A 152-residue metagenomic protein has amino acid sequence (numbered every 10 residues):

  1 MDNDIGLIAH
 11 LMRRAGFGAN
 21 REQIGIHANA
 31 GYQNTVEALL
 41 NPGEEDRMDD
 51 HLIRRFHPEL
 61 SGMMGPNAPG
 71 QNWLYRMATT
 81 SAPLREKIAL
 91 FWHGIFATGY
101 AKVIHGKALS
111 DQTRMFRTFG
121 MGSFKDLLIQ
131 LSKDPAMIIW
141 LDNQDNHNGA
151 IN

Functional and structural regions predicted by a protein language model:
M1-D4, A19-N29, Q33, E37 (+1 more regions): Primarily short, surface-exposed interaction patches in extracytoplasmic proteins
I8-G16: Mature N-terminal segment immediately following signal peptide/propeptide cleavage in secreted/periplasmic
V36-S61: Short, charged early-sequence alpha-helical segments and their helix-coil boundaries
